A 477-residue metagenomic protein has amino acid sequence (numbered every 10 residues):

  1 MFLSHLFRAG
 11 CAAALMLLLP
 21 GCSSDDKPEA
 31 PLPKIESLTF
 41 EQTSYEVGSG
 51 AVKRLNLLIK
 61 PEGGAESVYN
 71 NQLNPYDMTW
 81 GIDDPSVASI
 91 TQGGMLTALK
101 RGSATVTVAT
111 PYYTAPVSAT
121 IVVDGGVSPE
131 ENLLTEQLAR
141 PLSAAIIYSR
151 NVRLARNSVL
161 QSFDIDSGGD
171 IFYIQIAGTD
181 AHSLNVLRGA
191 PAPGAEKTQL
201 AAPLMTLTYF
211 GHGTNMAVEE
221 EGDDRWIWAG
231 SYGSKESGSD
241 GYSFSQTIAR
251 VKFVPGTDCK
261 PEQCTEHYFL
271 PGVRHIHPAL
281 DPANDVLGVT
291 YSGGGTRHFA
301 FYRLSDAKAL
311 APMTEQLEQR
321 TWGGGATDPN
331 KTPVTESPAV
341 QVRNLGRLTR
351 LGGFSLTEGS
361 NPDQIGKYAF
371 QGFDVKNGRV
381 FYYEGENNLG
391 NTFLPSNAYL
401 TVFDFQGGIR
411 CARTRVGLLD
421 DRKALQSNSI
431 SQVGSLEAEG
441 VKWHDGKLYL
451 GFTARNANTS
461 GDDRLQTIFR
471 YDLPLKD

Functional and structural regions predicted by a protein language model:
L18-G21: C-terminal motif of bacterial Sec signal peptides marking the signal peptidase cleavage site
S23-V127, M216: Extracytoplasmic soluble-region selector
Q137-R153, K197-Y209, G256-R274, M313-G366 (+1 more regions): Surface-exposed loop and turn segments in beta-propeller and other repeat-based domains that flank or scaffold
S149-H182, Q371, R379: Beta-strand-rich domains and repeat architectures in extracellular enzymes and scaffolds, especially beta-propellers
A155-D164, T208-V218, H267-L280, I365-G372 (+1 more regions): Repeated scaffold domains used in trafficking and secretory/extracellular systems, primarily beta-propellers
S183-G194, D240-G256, H298-G324, L394-I409 (+1 more regions): Beta-propeller blade signature
G189-S234, S429-Q432: Blade-loop segments of beta-propeller domains
S360-V416: Loop/turn-rich, solvent-exposed surfaces of beta-rich toroidal or solenoidal domains
